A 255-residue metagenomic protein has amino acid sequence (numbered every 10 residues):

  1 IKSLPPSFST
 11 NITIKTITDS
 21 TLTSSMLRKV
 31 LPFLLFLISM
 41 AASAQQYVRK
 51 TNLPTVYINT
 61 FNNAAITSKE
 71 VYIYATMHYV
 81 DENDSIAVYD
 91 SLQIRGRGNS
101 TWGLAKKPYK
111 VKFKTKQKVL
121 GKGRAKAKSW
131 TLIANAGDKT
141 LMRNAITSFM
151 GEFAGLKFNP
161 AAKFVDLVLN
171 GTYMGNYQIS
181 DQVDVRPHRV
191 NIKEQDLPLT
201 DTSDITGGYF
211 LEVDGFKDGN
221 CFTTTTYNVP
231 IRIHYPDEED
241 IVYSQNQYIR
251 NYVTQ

Functional and structural regions predicted by a protein language model:
I1-S7, T13, I17-Q46: Bacterial Sec-dependent N-terminal signal peptides
Q45-Q255: Phosphate/dinucleotide-binding and metal-coordinating scaffold of catalytic cores in nucleotide-dependent enzymes
